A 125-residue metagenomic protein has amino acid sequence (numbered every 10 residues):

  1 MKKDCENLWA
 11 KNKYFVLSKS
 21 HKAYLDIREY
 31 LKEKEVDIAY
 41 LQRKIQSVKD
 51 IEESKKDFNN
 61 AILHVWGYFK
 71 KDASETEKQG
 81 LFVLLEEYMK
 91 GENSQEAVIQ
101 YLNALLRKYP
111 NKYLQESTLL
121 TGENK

Functional and structural regions predicted by a protein language model:
M1-K125: Acidic, Ser/Pro/Thr-rich low-complexity regulatory regions and the short amphipathic helical interaction modules they
